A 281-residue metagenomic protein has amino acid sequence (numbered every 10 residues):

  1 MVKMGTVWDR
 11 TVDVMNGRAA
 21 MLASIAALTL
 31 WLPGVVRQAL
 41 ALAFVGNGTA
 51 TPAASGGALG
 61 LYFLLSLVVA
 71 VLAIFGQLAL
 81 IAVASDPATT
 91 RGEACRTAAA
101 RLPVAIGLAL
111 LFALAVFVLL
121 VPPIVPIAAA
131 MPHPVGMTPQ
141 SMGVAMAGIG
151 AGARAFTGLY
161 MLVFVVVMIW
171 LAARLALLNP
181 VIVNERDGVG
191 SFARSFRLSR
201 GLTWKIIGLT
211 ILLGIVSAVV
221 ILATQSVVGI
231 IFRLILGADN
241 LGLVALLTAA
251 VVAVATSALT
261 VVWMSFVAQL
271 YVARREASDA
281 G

Functional and structural regions predicted by a protein language model:
M1-G281: Hydrophobic alpha-helical membrane segments
